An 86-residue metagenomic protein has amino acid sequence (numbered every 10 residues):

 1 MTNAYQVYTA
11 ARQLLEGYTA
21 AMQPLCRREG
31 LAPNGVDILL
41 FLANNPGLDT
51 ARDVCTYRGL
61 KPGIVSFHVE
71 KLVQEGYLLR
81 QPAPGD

Functional and structural regions predicted by a protein language model:
M1-E29: N-terminal leader segment of winged-helix/HTH proteins
Y5, P33, L78: Short, conserved micro-motifs enriched in small and acidic residues
T9, D37-F41, S66-H68: Base-recognition residues in the alpha-helical recognition helix of bacterial helix-turn-helix
T9-R12, M22, N45, K71 (+1 more regions): Generic alpha-helical secondary structure signal
A21-K61: N-terminal helix-turn-helix DNA-binding core of bacterial DNA-binding proteins
G47-D86: Canonical helix-turn-helix DNA-binding module
